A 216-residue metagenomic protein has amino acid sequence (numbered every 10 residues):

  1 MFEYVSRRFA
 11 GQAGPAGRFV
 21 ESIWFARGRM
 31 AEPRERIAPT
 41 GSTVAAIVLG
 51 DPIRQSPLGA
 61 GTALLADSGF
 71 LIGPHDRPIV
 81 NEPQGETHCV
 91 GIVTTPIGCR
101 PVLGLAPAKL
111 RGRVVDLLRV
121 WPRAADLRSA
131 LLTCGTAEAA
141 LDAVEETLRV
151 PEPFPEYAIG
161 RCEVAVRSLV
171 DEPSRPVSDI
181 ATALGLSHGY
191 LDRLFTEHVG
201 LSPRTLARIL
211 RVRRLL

Functional and structural regions predicted by a protein language model:
M1-H188, H198-P203: Alpha-helical bundle regulatory/interaction domains
L194: Residues within the DNA-recognition helix of helix-turn-helix
H198-S202, L206-L216: Terminal helix-turn-helix DNA-binding modules in bacterial transcription factors
